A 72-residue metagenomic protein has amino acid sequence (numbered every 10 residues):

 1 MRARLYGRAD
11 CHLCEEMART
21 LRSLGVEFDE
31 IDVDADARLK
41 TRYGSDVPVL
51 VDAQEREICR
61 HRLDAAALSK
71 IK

Functional and structural regions predicted by a protein language model:
M1-L24: Local sequence-structure signature of Cys/Sec-based thiol-disulfide redox active-site neighborhoods
Y6, I31, R60: Small/polar loops that bind or transfer phosphate-bearing groups
E15-A18, K40, R62: Conserved strand-to-helix beginnings and helix N-cap segments that scaffold or border functional pockets
R19, S23, T41, S69-K70: Replace "anionic and nucleotidyl ligands
E27-A37, G44: Thiol-based oxidoreductase modules, predominantly thioredoxin-like and allied folds used for disulfide exchange
G44-V51: Structural micro-motif
V51-K72: Non-catalytic, surface beta->alpha helical segment in thiol-disulfide oxidoreductase systems
